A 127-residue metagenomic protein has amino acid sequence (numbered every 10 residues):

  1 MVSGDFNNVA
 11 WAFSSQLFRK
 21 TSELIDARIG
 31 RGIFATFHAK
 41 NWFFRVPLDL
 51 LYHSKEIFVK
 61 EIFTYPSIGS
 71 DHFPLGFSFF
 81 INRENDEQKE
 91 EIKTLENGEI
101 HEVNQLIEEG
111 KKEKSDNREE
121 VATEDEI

Functional and structural regions predicted by a protein language model:
M1: Hydrophobic "anchor" residues on beta-strands that sit immediately upstream of conserved functional sites
G4-F6: Active-site metal-binding loops of divalent metal-dependent hydrolases
V9-I68, P74, E124-D125: Active site of divalent-metal-dependent phosphoester/diester hydrolases
L48-L50, F73, L95-H101: A general structural signal for short secondary-structure boundary/capping elements
S54, F77-N82: Active-site beta-strand termini and strand-to-loop segments that position acidic
I68, F80-I127: A short C-terminal boundary segment appended to hydrolase-like catalytic domains
